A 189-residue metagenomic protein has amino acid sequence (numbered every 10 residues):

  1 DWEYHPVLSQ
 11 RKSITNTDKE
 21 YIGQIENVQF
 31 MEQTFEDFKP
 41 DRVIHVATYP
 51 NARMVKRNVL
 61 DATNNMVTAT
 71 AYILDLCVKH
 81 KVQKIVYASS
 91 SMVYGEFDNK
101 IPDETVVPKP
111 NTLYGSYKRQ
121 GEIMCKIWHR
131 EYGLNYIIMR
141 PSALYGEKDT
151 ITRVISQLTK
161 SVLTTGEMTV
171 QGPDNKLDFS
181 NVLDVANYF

Functional and structural regions predicted by a protein language model:
D1-R42: N-terminal Rossmann/SDR dinucleotide-binding element
I25-N65, L76: NAD(P)H-binding glycine-rich loop region in Rossmannoid oxidoreductase-like domains and their noncatalytic homologs
E26, R57, N65-T68, T112 (+3 more regions): Residue-level signal for the nucleotide or nucleotide-sugar donor/cofactor binding architecture
H45, A71-L113: Conserved Rossmann-fold NAD(P)-dependent oxidoreductase catalytic core, especially the SDR/UDP-sugar
R53-L60, E96-I101, T150-I151: Conserved catalytic-core motifs of eukaryotic protein kinase domains, centered on the activation segment
A69, I73-C77, M124-C125, Y188-F189: Hydrophobic positions on the long internal alpha-helix of Rossmann-like NAD(P)-dependent oxidoreductase domains
L113, Y117-Q120: Active-site helix of classical SDR
I123-D178, V182-A186: NAD(P)-dependent short-chain dehydrogenase/reductase
